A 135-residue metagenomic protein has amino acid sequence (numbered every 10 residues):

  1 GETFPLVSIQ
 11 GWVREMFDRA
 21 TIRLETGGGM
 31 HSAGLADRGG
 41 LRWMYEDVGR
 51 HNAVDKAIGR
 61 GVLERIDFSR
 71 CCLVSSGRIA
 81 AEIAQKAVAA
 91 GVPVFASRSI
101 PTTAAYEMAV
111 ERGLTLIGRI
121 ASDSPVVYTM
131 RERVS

Functional and structural regions predicted by a protein language model:
G1-S32, A36-R38, W43: Intrinsically disordered, low-complexity regions enriched in acidic/Ser/Thr/Pro/Gln residues
E2, V7, I22, E46 (+3 more regions): Flexible, active-site-adjacent loop/turn segments at secondary-structure boundaries
M16, A20-G29, E46-I58, S75-R78: A general structural motif
R42-Y45, C71: Conserved short-loop catalytic and cofactor-binding motifs
R50-Y128, R133: Feature captures the catalytic cores and cofactor-binding loops of soluble hydro-lyases/lyases that act on carboxylate
